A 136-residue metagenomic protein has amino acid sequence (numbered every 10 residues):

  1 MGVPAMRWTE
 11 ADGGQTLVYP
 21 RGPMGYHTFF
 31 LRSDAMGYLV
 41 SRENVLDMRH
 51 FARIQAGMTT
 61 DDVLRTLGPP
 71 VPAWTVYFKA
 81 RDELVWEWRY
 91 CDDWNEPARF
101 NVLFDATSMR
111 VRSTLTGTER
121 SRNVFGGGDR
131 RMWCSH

Functional and structural regions predicted by a protein language model:
M1-Y38, M58-H136: A cross-family detector of function-defining hotspots
Y38-M48: Acidic/histidine-rich, surface-exposed loop or edge segments in extracytoplasmic proteins
L46-I54, W88: Second-shell loop/turn segments in exported
